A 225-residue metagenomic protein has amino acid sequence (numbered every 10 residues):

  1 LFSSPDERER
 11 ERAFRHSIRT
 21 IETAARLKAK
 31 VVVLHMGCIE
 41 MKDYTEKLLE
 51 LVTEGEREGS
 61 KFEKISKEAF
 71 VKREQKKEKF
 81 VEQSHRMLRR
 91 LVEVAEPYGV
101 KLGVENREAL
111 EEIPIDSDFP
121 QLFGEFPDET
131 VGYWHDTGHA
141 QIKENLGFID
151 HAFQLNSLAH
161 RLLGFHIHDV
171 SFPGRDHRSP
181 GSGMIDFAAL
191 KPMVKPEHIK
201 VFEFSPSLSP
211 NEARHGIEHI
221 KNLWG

Functional and structural regions predicted by a protein language model:
F2-G132: Active-site acidic/histidine proton-transfer and metal-coordination neighborhood in alpha/beta enzyme cores
E11, T20, K28-K30, D43 (+2 more regions): Histidine-acidic metal/acid-base catalytic patches
